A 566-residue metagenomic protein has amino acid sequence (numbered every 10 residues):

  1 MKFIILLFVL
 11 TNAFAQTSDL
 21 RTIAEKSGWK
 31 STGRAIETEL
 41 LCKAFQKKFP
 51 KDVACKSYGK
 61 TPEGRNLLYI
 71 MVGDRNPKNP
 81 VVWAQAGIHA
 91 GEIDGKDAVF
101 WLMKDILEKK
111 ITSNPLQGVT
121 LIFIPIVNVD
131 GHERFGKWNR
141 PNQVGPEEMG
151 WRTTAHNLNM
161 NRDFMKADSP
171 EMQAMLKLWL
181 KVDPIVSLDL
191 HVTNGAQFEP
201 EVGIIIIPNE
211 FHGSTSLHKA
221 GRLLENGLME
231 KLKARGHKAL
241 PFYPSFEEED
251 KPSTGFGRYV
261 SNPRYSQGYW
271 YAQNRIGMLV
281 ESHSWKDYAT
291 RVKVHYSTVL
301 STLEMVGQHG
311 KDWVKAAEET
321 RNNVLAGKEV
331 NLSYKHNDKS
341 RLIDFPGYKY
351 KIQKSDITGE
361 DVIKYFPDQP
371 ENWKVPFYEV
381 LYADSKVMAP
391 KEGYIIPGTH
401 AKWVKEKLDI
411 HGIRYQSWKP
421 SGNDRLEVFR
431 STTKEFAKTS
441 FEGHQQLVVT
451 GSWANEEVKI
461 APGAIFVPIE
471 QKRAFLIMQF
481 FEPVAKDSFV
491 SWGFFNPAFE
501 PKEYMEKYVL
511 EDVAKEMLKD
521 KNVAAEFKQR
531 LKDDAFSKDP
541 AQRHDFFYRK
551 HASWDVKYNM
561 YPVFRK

Functional and structural regions predicted by a protein language model:
M1-D19: Bacterial Sec-dependent N-terminal signal peptides
T17-L68: Short glycine- and acidic-rich boundary segments immediately preceding or forming the N-terminal edge of structured
Y58-K60, V72-G73, A86-I88, I124-N128 (+4 more regions): Active-site-proximal beta-strand/loop segments in catalytic clefts of secreted hydrolases
R65-N66, D74-V81: Proline/glycine-enriched tight loop/beta-turn segments at coil->beta junctions that connect or precede beta-strands
K78-I88, I93-S253, R258-R264: Active-site/substrate-binding loop(s) of hydrolase catalytic cores
S245-L426, R430-S431: Hard-cation-handling environments
K354-W492, N496-K515: Feature captures C-terminal
R473-F475, V484-K566: Accessory, solvent-exposed terminal regions and/or long lumenal/extracellular loops of proteins
